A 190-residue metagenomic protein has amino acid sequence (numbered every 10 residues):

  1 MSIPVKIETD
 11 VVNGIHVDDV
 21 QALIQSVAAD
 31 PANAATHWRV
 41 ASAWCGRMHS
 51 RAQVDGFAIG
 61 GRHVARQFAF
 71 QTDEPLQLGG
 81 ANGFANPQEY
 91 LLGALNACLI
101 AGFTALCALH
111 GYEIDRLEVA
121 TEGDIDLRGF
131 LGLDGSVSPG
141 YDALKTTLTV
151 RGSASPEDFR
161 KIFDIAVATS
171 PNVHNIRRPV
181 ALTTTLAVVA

Functional and structural regions predicted by a protein language model:
M1-G93, A105-A190: Extended beta-strand/beta-hairpin segments
L95-L99: Alpha-helical metal-binding/catalytic segments enriched in His/Glu/Asp
G102: Conserved phosphate/anionic-ligand binding catalytic regions in large, soluble enzymes, centered on
